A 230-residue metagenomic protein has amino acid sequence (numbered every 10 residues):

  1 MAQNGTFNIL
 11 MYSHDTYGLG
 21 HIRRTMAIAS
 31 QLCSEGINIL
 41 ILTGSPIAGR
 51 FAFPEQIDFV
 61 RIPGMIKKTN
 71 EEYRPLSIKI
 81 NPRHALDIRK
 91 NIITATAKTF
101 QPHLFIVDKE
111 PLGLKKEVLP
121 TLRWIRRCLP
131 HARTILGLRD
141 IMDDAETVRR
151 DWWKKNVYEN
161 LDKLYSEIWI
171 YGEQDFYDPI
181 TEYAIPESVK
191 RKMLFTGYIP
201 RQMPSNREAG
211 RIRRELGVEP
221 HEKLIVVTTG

Functional and structural regions predicted by a protein language model:
Q3-F7, Y12, Q31-H84, I88-K90: Conserved nucleotide-sugar phosphate-binding/catalytic loop shared by glycosyltransferases and other
N8, H103-L104, L224: Structural motif
I22-C33: Short amphipathic alpha-helix
I37, C128-R133, Y165, K190-R191: A short helix->loop->beta-strand "cap" motif at the edges of active sites that frequently abuts
P75-K115: Conserved nucleotide-sugar donor-binding subdomain of glycosyltransferases
T96-P102, L129-P130, V218-P220: Glycine-rich phosphate-binding loop signature in dinucleotide/nucleotide-binding domains
L122-I141: Active-site proximal beta-strand in glycosyltransferases
L138-G230: A nucleotide-sugar donor-handling region in carbohydrate enzymes
